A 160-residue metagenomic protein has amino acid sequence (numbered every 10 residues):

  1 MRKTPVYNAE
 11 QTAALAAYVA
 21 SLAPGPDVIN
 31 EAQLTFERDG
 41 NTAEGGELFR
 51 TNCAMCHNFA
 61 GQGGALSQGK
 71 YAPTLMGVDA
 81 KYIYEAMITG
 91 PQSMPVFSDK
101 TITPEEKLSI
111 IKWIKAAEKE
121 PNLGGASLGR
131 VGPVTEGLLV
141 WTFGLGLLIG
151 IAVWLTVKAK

Functional and structural regions predicted by a protein language model:
M1-L22, A60, L66-N122: Extracytoplasmic electron-transfer domains, predominantly the class I c-type cytochrome c fold
S21-L48, Q68: Electrostatic cytochrome c docking/interface patches
E31, G61, P91, A126-S127: Sparse recognition of residues in long alpha-helices and their boundaries
Q33-R38, P95, S127-V134: Short amphipathic alpha-helical linker/capping segments at the junctions of internal repeats and modular domains
G40, G45, N58-G63, G90: Glycine-centered flexibility sites
A43, T51, V78: Active-site helix adjacent to the Tyr-X3-Lys
C53-C56: Short cysteine clusters
K119-K160: N-terminal export/targeting leaders of redox proteins
